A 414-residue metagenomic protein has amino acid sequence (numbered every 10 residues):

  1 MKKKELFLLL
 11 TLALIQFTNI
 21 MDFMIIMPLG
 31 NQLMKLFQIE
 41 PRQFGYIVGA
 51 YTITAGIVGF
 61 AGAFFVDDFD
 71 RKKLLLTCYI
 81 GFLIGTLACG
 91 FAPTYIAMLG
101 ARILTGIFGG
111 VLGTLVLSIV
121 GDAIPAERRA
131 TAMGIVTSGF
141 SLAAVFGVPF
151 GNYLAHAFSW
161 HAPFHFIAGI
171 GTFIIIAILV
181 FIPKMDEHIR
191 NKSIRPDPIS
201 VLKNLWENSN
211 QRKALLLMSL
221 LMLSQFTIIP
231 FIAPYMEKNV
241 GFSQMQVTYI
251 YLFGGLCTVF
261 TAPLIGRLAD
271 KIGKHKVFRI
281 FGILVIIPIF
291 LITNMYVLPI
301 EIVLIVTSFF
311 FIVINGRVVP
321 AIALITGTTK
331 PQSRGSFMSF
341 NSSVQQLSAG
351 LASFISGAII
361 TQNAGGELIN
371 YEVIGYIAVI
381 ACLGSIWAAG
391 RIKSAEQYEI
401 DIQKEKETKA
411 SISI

Functional and structural regions predicted by a protein language model:
K2, K184-L216, S411: Juxtamembrane intracellular "pre-TM" segments in multi-pass secondary transporters
M27, Q211-L252: Extracytoplasmic gate region of multi-pass secondary transporters
Q38, D70, F91-A97, P125 (+2 more regions): Helix-breaking motifs and short loop linkers at transmembrane-helix boundaries and internal kinks in secondary membrane
I57-I96: Conserved MFS/SLC helix-loop-helix module at the cytosolic interface between two early adjacent transmembrane helices
A101-L142: Cytoplasmic helix-loop-helix junction between adjacent transmembrane helices in 12-TM secondary transporters
A126, I135-I182: Helix-loop-helix hairpin linking two adjacent transmembrane segments in secondary transporters
H156-A168, A358-I380: A membrane-interface helix-boundary motif in multi-pass transporters
H275-A321: C-terminal transmembrane helical hairpin of 12-TM major facilitator-type secondary transporters
